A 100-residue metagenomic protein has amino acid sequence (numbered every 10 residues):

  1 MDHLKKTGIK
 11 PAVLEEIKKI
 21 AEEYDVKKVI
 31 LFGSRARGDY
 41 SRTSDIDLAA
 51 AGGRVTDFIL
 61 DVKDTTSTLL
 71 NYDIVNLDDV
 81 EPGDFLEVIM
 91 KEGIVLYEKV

Functional and structural regions predicted by a protein language model:
M1-K28, A36-R42, A51-V100: Catalytic core of pol beta-like nucleotidyltransferases
D47-A49: Short, well-ordered beta-strand segments
